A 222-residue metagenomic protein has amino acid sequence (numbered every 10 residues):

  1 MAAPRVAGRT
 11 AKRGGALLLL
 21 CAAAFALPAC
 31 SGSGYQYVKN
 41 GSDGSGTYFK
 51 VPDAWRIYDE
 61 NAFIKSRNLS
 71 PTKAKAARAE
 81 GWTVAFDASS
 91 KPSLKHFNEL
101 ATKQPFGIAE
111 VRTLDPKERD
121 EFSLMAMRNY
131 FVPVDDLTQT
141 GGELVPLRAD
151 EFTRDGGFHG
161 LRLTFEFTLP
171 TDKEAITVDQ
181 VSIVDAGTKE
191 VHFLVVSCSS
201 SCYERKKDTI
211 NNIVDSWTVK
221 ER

Functional and structural regions predicted by a protein language model:
M1-L18: Bacterial N-terminal signal peptides that target proteins for export
A26-A29: C-terminal motif of bacterial Sec signal peptides marking the signal peptidase cleavage site
S31-G34: Bacterial signal peptide processing site
Y37-Y48, F131-D136, K207: Short aromatic-glycine motifs in intrinsically disordered, low-complexity regions
G44-K65: Proline-anchored loop/turn motifs at beta-strand termini and strand-loop-strand connectors
G46, K117, E121, M125 (+2 more regions): Soluble non-cytosolic domains of exported or imported proteins
W55, T188-R222: Surface-exposed amphipathic alpha-helical segments
A62-A186, V191: Conserved polar/disulfide-associated segments of primarily extracytoplasmic proteins
